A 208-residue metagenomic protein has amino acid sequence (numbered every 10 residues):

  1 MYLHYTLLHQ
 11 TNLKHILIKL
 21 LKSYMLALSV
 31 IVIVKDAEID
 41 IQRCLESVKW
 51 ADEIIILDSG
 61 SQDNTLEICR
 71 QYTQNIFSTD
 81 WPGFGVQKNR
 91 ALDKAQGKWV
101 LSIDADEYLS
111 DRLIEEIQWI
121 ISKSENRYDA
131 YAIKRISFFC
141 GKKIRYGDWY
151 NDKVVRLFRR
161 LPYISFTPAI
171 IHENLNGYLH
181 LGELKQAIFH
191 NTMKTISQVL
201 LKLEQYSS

Functional and structural regions predicted by a protein language model:
L3-Y5, Q10-L13, L17: Short hydrophobic targeting helices and cationic amphipathic motifs that mediate membrane/organellar targeting
I16-E46: N-proximal low-complexity "stem/linker" segments adjacent to membrane-targeting elements
E38-I39, S47, D58-E67, D104: A conserved acidic beta->alpha catalytic loop
D40-Q42, D63-Y72, R112-L113: Acidic helix N-cap motif at the loop->helix transition within catalytic regions of sugar-transfer enzymes
C44, A51-G60, F77, A105: Short beta-strand/loop segment that forms part of the nucleotide-sugar
L66-Q96: Conserved donor nucleotide-binding strand/loop of the catalytic core
V86-L92, W99, I103, S110-S208: Catalytic-site signature of metal-activated, phosphate-bearing donor transferases, centered on the GT-A/GT-A-like
